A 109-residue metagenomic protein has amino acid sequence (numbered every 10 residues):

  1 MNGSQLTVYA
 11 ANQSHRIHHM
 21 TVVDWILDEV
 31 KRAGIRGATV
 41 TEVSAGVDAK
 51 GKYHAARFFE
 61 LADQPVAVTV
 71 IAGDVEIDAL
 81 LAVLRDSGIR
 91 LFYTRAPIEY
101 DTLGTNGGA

Functional and structural regions predicted by a protein language model:
M1-A109: Positively charged, small/polar-rich N-terminal and surface patches that mediate targeting and assembly and bind
